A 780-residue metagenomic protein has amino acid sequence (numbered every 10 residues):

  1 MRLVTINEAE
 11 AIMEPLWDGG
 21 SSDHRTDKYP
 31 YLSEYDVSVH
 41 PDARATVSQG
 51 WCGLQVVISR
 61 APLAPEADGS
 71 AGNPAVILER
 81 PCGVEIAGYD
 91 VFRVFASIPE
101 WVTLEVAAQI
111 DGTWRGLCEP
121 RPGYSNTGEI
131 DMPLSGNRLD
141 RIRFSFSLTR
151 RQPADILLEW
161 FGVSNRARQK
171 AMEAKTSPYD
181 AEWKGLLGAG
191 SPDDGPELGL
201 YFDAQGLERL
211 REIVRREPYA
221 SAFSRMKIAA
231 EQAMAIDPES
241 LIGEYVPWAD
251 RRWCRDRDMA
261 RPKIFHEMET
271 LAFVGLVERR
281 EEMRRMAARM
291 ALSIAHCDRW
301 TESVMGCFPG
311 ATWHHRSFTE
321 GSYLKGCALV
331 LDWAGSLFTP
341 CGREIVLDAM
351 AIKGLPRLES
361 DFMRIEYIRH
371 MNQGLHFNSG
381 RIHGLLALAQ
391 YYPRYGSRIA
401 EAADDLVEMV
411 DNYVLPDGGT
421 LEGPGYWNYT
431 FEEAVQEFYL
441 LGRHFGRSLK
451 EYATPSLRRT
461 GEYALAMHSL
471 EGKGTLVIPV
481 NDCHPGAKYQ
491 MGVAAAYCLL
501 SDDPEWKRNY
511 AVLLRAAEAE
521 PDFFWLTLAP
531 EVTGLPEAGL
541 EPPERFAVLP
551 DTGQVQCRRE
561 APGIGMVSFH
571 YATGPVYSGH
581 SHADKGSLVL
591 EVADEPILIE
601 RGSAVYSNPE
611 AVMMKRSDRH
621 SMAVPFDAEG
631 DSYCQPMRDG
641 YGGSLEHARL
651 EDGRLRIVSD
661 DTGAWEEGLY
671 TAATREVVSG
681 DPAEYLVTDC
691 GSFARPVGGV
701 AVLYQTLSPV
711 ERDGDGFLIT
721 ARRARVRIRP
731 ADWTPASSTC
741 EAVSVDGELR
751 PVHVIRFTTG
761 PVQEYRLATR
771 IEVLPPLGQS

Functional and structural regions predicted by a protein language model:
M1-S191: Beta-rich carbohydrate-recognition modules and glycan-binding surfaces
G50, G88-D90, E100-V102, N126-G128 (+13 more regions): Residues that flank catalytic or metal-binding motifs in active/ligand-binding sites
I77, W114, I228-V246, P543-R545 (+3 more regions): Beta-sandwich/jelly-roll carbohydrate-recognition scaffolds of carbohydrate-active enzymes
A96-I98, F146-L148, G162-N165, G206 (+3 more regions): Short, flexible loop/turn elements at secondary-structure junctions
S177-R251: Low-complexity, Ser/Thr/Pro/Gly-enriched N-terminal "stalk/linker" regions
G199, F223, E231, A235 (+2 more regions): Aromatic-lined, polymer-binding surfaces characteristic of secreted/periplasmic polysaccharide-degrading enzymes
E422, Y426-S780: Extended polysaccharide-engagement surfaces of secreted carbohydrate-active enzymes
